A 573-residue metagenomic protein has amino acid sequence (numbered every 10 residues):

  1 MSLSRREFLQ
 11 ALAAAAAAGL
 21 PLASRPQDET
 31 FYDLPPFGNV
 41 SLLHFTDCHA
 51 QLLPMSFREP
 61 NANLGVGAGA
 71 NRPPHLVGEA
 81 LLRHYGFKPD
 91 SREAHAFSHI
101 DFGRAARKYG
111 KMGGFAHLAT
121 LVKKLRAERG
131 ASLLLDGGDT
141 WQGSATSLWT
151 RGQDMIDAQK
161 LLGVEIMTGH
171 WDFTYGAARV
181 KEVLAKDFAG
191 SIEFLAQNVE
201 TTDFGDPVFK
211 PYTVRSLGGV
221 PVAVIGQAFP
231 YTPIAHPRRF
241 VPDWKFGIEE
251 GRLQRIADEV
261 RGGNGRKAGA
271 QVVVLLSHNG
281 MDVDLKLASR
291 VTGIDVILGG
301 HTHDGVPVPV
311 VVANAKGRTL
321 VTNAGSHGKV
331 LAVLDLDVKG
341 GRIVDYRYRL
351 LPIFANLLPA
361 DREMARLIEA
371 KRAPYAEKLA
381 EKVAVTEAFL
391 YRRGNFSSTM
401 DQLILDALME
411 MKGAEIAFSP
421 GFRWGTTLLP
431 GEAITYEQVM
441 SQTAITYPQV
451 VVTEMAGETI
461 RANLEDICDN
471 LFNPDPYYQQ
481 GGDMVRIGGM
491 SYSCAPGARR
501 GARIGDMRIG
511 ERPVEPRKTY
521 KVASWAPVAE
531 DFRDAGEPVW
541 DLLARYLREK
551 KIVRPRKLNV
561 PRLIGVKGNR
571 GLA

Functional and structural regions predicted by a protein language model:
S2-A13, G19-F354, N395-A407, L471 (+2 more regions): Acidic, metal/ion-coordinating pockets
E29-S41, F45, Q51-G67, S191-N198 (+6 more regions): Feature captures C-terminal
A80-A96, F229-P230, A373-A384, T435-V439 (+1 more regions): Short, compositionally biased low-complexity segments
P221, F389-L390, S491, P513: Short, solvent-exposed loop/turn motifs
E250-L253, R372, A376: Hydrophobic faces of stable alpha-helices that mediate helix-helix packing
A355-E363, A370, E377: Acidic, Ser/Thr/Pro-rich beta/coil linker or hinge segments at domain junctions
I368-R372, L543-R545: Short, Φ-rich (hydrophobic/aromatic) sequence segments
A380-S397: Glycine-rich phosphate/diphosphate-binding loops and the adjacent beta-loop-alpha structural elements that coordinate
